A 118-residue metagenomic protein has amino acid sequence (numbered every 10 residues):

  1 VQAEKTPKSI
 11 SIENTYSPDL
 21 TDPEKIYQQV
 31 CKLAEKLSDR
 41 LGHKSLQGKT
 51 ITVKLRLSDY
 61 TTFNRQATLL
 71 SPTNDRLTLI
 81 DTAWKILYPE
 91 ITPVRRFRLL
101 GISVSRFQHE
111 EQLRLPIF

Functional and structural regions predicted by a protein language model:
V1-F97, F107-Q112: DNA-contacting surface of Y-family translesion DNA polymerases
R114-F118: Short linear clamp-binding motif
